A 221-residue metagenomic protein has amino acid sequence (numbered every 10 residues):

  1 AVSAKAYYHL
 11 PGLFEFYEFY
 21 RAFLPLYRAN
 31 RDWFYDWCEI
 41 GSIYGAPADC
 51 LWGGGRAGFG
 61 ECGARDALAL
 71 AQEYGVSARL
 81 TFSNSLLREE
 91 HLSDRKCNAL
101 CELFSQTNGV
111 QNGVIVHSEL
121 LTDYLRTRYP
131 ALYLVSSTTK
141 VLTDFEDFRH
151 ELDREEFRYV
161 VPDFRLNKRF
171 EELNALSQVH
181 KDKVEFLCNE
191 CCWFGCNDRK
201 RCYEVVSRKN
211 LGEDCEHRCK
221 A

Functional and structural regions predicted by a protein language model:
A1-E151, F157-A221: Active-site pocket-lining/capping segments in soluble small-molecule metabolic enzymes
